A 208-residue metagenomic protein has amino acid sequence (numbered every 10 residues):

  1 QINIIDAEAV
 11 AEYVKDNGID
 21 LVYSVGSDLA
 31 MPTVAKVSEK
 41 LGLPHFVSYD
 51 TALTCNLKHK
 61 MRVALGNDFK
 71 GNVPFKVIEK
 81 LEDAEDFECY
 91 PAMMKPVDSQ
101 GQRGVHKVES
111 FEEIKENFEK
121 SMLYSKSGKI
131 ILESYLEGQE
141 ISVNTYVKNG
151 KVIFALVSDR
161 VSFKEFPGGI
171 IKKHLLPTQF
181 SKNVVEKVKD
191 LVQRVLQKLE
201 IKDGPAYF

Functional and structural regions predicted by a protein language model:
I2-F75, E79: Conserved N-proximal alpha/beta basic substrate-recognition cap immediately N-terminal to, or forming the N-lobe
Y13-I19, F87-E88, Y124-K126: Glycine-rich phosphate-binding loop signature in dinucleotide/nucleotide-binding domains
S48-T51, L176-K182: A short acidic, glycine-rich active-site loop that binds or catalyzes chemistry on phosphate/adenosine moieties
F75, P91-K120, I130, E140-N144 (+1 more regions): Glycine-rich phosphate-binding loop of ATP-grasp-fold ATP-dependent ligases
D86-M94, F154: Acidic/histidine-enriched active-site and ligand-binding environments that engage anionic O-linkages
S121-S127, L136-T178, E186-F208: Phosphate-binding core of ATP-grasp and ATP-grasp-like enzymes
E133: Short pocket-lining segment of the protein kinase catalytic domain that shapes the ATP-binding cleft
